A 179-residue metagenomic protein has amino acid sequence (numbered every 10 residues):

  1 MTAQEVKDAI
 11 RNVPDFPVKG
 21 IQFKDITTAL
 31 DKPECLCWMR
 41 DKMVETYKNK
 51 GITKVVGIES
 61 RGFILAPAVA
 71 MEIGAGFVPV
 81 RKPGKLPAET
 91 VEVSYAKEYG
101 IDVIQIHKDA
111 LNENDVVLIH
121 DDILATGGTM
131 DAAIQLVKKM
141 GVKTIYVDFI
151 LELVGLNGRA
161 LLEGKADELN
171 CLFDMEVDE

Functional and structural regions predicted by a protein language model:
M1-E179: PRPP-associated nucleotide enzymes
